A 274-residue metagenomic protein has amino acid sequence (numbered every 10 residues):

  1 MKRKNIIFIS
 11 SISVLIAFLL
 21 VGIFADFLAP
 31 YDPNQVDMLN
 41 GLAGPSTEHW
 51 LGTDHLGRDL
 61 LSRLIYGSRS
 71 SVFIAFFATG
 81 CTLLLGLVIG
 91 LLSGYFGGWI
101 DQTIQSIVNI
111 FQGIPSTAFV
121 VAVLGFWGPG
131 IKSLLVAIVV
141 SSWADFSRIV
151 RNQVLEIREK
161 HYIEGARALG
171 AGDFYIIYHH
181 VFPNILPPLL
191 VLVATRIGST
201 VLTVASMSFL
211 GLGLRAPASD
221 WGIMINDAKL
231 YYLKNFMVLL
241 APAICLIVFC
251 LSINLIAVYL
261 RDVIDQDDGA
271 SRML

Functional and structural regions predicted by a protein language model:
M1-Y31: N-terminal signal-anchor/first transmembrane alpha helix
V21-L56, L210-A218: Hydrophobic alpha-helical transmembrane segments of membrane transport/permease proteins and related membrane-embedded
W50, D54, L84, G94-I100 (+3 more regions): Generic hydrophobic transmembrane alpha-helix motif, especially the helices
L60-Y95, F249: Transmembrane alpha-helix signature in integral membrane proteins
V121, G130-L135, V139, D145-F146 (+1 more regions): Non-cytoplasmic
L124-F126, V154, T203-C245, M273: Glycine-rich helix-loop "coupling/hinge" segments at transmembrane-helix boundaries in multipass transporters
S141, P187, V191-I197, F236-L274: C-terminal transmembrane helix and the adjacent membrane-cytosol boundary/short C-terminal tail of inner/organellar
